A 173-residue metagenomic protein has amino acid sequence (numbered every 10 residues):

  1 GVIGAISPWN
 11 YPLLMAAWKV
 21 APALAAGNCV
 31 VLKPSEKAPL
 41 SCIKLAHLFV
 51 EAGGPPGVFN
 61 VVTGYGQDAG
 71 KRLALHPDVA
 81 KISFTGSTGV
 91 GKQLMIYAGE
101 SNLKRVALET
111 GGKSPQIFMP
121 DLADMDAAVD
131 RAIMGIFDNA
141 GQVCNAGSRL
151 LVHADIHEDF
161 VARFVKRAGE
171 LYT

Functional and structural regions predicted by a protein language model:
G1-P56, D126: Conserved small-residue-rich beta-alpha loop and adjacent elements that most often cradle the phosphate/pyrophosphate
I3, N10, G66-R72, G86-Q93: Beta-loop-alpha module in the N-terminal Rossmann-like domain of NAD(P)-dependent dehydrogenases, especially those
Y11, K37-L40, Q67-D68, G89-V90 (+2 more regions): Short alpha-helical
Y11-P12, K37-A38, V61, D124 (+2 more regions): Glycine-/small-residue-rich active-site loops that bind phosphorylated ligands and cofactors
L32, V61-T63, F84-G86, V106-T110: General beta-strand structural signal in soluble alpha/beta enzymes
G53, L75, K81, G89-T173: ALDH superfamily catalytic-core signature
N60-S83: A structured beta-alpha segment of the ubiquitous adenosine-cofactor-binding alpha/beta core
